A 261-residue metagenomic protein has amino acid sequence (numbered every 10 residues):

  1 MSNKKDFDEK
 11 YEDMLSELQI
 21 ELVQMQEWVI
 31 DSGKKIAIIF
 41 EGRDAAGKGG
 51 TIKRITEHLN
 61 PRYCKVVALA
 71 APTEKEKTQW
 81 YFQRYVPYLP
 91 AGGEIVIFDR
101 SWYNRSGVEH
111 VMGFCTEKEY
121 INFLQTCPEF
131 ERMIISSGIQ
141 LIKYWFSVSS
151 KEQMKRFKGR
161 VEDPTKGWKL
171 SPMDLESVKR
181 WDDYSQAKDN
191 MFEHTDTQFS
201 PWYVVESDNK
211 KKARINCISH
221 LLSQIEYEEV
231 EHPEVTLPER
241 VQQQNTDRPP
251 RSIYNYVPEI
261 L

Functional and structural regions predicted by a protein language model:
M1-L261: Glycine-rich phosphate-binding loop of ATP-dependent small-molecule kinases
